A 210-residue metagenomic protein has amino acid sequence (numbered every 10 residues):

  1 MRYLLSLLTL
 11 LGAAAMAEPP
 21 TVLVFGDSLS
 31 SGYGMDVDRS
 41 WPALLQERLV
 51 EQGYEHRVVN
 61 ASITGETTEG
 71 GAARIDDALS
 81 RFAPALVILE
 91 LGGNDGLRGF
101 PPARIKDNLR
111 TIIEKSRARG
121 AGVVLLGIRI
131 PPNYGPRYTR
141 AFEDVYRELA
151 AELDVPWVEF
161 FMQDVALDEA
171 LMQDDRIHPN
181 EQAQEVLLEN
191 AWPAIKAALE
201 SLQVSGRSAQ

Functional and structural regions predicted by a protein language model:
M1-Y3: Positively charged n-region of N-terminal signal peptides that target proteins for export
G12-A14: N-terminal signal peptide c-region/cleavage motif recognized by signal peptidases
M16-T64, R74-A83: Serine-esterase "nucleophile elbow" of acetyl-processing enzymes
L44, Y54, G70-Q210: Alpha-helical cap/lid subdomain in secreted, periplasmic, or secretory-pathway luminal O-acyl-processing enzymes
G65-E69: Acidic-and-aromatic substrate-binding clefts and catalytic sites of carbohydrate-active enzymes
